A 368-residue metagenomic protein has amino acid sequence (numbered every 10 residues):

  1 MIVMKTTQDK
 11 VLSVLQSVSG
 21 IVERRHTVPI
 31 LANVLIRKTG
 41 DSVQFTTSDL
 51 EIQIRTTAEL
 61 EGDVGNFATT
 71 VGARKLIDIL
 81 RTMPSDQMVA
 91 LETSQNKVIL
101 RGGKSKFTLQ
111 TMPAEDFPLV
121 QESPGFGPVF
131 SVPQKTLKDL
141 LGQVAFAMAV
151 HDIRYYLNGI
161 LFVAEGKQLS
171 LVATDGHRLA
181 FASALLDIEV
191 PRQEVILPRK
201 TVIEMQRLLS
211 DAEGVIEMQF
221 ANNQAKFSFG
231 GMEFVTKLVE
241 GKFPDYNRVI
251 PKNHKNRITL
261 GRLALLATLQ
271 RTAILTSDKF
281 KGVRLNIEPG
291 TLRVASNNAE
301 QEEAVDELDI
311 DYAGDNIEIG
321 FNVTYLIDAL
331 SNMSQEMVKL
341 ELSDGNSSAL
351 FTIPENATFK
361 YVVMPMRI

Functional and structural regions predicted by a protein language model:
M1-I368: Structural preference for solvent-exposed beta-strand-turn elements and adjacent flexible terminal/loop segments within
